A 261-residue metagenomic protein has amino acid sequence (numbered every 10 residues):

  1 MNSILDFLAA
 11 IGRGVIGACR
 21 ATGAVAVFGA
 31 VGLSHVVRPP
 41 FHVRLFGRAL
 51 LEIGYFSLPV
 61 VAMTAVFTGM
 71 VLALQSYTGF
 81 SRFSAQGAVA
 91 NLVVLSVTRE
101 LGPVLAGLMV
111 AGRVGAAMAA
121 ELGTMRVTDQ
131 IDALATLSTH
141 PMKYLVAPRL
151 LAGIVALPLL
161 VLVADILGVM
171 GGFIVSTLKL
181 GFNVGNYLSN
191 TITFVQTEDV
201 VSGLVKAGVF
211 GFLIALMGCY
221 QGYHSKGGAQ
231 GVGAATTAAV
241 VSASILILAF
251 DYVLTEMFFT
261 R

Functional and structural regions predicted by a protein language model:
M1-R44, Q221: Short, membrane-interfacial amphipathic segments enriched in basic
A49, H140-V161, A235: Start (N-cap) of specific transmembrane helices in multi-pass transporter permeases
A49-L105, M109: Active-site cofactor/substrate anionic-group-binding motifs, chiefly glycine- and Lys/Arg-rich phosphate-binding loops
Y55-F67, G102-G107, V155, L159-A164 (+3 more regions): Hydrophobic alpha-helical transmembrane segments of multipass membrane transporters and ion channels, focusing on
Q75-T98, I166-G208, F212, L216-T236 (+1 more regions): Membrane-interfacial helix-loop-helix connectors in multipass membrane proteins
V89-D132, M217: Hydrophobic alpha-helical transmembrane segments of multi-pass membrane transport proteins
L122-A147, A229-V232: Short cytoplasmic-facing helical segments at TM-TM junctions of multi-pass membrane proteins
T236-R261: Helical hairpin unit composed of two closely spaced alpha helices linked by a short loop
